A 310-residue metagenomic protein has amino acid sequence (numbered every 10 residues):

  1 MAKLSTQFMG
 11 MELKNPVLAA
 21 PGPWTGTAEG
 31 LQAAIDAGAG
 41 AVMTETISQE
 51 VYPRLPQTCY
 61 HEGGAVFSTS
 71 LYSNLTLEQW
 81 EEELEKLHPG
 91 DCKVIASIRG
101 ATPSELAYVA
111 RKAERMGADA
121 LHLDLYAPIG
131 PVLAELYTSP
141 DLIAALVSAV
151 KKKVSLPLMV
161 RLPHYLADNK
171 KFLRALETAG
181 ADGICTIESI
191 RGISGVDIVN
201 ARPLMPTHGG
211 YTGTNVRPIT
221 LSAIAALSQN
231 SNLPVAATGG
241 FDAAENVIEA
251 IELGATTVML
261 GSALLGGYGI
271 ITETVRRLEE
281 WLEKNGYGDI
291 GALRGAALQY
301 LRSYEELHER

Functional and structural regions predicted by a protein language model:
M1-V94: N-terminal capping/small domains of soluble enzymes
E12-L18, P89-A96, K153-P163, S228-T238: Short beta-strand/loop segments at the ligand-binding rim of alpha/beta enzyme cores
G22-W24, S97-A101, L162-D168, R217 (+1 more regions): Glycine-rich beta-to-alpha transition loops that act as phosphate-gripper elements at the mouths of alpha/beta enzyme
E29-A34, S104-R115, L166-A179, Q229-S231 (+1 more regions): Catalytic cores of alpha/beta
T44-Q49, L123-G130, G183-I193, G240-F241 (+1 more regions): Glycine-rich phosphate-binding active-site loops on the catalytic face of alpha/beta enzymes
G63-L136, P140-D141: Active-site beta->alpha loop and helix N-cap motifs at the rims of alpha/beta catalytic domains
A65-T69, N74, L125-D141, F172-L233: Glycine/Thr-rich beta-alpha phosphate-binding loop at enzyme active sites
Y211-N232, D242-R310: Alpha/beta catalytic cores of nucleotide-metabolism and tRNA/nucleoside-modifying enzymes
